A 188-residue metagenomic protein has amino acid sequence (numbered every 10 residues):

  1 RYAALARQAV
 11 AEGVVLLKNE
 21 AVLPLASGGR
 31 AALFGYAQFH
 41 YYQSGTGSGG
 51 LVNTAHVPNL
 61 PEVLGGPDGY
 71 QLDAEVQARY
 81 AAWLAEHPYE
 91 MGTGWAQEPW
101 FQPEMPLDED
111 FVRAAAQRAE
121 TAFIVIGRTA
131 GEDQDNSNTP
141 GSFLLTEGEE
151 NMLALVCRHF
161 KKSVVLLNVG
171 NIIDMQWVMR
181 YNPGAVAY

Functional and structural regions predicted by a protein language model:
R1-Y188: C-terminal non-catalytic regions of proteins with extracellular/luminal or membrane-system context
